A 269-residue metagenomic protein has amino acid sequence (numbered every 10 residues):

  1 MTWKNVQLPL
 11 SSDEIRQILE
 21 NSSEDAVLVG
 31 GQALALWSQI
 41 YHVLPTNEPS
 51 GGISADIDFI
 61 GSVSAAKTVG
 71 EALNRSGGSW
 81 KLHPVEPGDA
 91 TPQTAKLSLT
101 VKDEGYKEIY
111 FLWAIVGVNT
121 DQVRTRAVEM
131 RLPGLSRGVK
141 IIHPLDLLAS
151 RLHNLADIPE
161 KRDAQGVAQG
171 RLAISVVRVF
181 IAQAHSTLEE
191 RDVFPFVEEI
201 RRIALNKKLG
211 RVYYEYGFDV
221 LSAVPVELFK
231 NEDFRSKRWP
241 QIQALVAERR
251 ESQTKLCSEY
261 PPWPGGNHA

Functional and structural regions predicted by a protein language model:
M1-A269: Compositionally biased terminal segments of proteins
